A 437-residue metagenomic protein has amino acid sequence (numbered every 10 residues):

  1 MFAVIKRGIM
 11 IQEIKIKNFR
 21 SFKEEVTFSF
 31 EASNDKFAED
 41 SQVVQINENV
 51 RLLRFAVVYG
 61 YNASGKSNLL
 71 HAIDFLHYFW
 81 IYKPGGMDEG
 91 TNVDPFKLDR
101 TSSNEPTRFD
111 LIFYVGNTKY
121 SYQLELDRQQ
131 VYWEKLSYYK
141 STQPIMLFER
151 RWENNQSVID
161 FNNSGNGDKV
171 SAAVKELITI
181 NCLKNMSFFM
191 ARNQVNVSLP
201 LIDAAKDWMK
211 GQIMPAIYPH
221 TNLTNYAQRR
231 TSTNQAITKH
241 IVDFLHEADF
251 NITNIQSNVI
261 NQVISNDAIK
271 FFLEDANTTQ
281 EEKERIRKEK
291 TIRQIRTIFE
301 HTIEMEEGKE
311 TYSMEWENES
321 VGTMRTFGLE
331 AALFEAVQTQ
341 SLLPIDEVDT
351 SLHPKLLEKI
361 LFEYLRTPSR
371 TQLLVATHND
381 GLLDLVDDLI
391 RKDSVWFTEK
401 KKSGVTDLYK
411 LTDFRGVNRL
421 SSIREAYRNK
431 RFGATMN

Functional and structural regions predicted by a protein language model:
F2-E13, K359-N437: C-terminal lobe/lid and adjacent interdomain/linker elements of RecA-like ASCE P-loop ATPase modules
F2-F75: Pre-Walker A-like glycine/lysine-rich segment at the N-terminus of P-loop NTPase domains
F19, E347-L352, D380: Conserved Walker B
I46-V57, Y61, L70-Y122, D127-V131: Conserved P-loop NTP-binding catalytic core
R51, S102-N104, V115-N117, F334-V337 (+2 more regions): Conserved catalytic network of the ASCE P-loop NTPase/AAA+ motor domain
F55-Y59, L273-F334, L342, V348-L352: Conserved ABC ATPase signature
S121-D267: Electropositive, glycine-dotted interaction segments that contact anionic polymers or phosphate-rich ligands
H353-E358: Short alpha-helix of the ABC ATPase nucleotide-binding domain corresponding to the H-loop/switch region
